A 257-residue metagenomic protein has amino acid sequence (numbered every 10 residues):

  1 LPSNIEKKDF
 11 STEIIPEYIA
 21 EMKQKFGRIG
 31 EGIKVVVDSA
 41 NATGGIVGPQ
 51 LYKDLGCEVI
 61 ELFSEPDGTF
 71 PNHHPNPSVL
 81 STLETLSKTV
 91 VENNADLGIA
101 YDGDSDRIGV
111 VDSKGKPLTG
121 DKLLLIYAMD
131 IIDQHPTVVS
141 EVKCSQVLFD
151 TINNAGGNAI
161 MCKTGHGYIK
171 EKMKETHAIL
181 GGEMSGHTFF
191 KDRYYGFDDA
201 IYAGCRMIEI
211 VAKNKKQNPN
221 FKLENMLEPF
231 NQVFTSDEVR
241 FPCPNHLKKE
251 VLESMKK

Functional and structural regions predicted by a protein language model:
L1, E31, T85-G156: Replace "Mg2+/Mn2+-dependent" with "divalent metal-dependent
L1-V91: Gly/Ser/Thr-enriched, mixed-charge loops and adjacent short helices that form phosphate/oxyanion-binding elements
A20-K23, P49, K53, F63 (+6 more regions): Predominant activation on well-ordered alpha-helical scaffold segments within soluble catalytic domains
V37-A40, F63, Y101-G103, S140 (+1 more regions): Active-site flanking residues adjacent to catalytic metal/cofactor-binding acidic residues
I46-Q50, P71-P75, I108-S113, L148-N154 (+2 more regions): Short acidic, glycine/serine/threonine-rich loops at helix termini
G56-F63, P117-K122, G156-T164: Short hydrophobic/aromatic-enriched beta-strand-loop microsegments
T69-H74, A128-D130, I169-K174: Short, charged, surface-exposed secondary-structure boundary motifs
L97, D133-K257: Phosphate-binding and adjacent anionic-ligand microenvironments
